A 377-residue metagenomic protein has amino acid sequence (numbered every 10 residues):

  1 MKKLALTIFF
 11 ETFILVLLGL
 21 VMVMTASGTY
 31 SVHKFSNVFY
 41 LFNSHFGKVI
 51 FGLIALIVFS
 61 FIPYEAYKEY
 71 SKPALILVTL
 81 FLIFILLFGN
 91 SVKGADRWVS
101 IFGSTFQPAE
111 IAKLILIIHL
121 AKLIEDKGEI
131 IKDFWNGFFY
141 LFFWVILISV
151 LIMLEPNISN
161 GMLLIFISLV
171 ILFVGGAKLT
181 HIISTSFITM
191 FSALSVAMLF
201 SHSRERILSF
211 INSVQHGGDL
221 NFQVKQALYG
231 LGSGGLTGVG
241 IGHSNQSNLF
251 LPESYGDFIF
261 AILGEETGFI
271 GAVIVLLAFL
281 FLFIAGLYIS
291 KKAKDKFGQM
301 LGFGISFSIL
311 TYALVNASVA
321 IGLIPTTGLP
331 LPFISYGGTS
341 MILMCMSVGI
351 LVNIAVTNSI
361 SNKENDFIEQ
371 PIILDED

Functional and structural regions predicted by a protein language model:
K2-F10, L15, V21-E155, A317-P332 (+3 more regions): Membrane-helix boundary/helix-loop-helix interface segments in multi-pass membrane proteins
G47-A55, E266-G286: Hydrophobic alpha-helical transmembrane segments
Y70, F134-F139, G176-F187: Membrane-interfacial entry segments at the cytosolic side of transmembrane helices
V92, D96-W98, H181-I274, K294-G298: Hydrophobic, glycine- and aromatic-enriched re-entrant/interface helices and adjoining loop segments
I124, M162-H181, S244-G271, G328-I342: Interfacial segments of multi-pass membrane proteins
F139-I171, S201-R204, G264-G271: Helix-loop-helix junctions and helix-breaking kinks within/between transmembrane helices of multi-pass membrane
L164-L172, F187-M190, L280, S347-G349: Hydrophobic transmembrane alpha-helices of multi-pass, membrane-embedded glycosylation machinery
S290-G328, I334: Loop-to-helix entry and N-terminal half of a specific, functionally important transmembrane alpha helix in multi-pass
